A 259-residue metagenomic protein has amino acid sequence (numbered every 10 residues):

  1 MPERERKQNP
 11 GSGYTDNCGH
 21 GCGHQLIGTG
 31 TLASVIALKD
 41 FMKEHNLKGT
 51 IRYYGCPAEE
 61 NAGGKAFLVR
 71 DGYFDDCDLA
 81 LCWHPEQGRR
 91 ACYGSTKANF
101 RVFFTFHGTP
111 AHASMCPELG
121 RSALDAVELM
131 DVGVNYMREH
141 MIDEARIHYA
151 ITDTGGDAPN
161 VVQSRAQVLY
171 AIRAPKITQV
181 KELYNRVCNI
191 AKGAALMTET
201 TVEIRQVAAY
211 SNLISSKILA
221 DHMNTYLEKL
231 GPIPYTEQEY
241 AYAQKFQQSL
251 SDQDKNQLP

Functional and structural regions predicted by a protein language model:
P2-G19, Q25-L26, M42-Q163, R173: Histidine/acidic-residue-rich, glycine-tolerant segments that coordinate divalent metal ions
G21-L38: Active-site alpha-helical elements of protease catalytic centers
G28-L32, L124, S216, A220: Short alpha-helical patches at coil-to-helix transitions and adjacent helical residues in well-structured domains
T31, K65-F67, P117, K181-Y184 (+1 more regions): Conserved strand-to-helix beginnings and helix N-cap segments that scaffold or border functional pockets
A33-D40, L129, T225: Residue-level signal for well-ordered alpha-helical scaffold segments within enzymatic catalytic domains
E128-P259: Metal-dependent amide/peptide-bond hydrolase catalytic core, centered on the "pita-bread" metallohydrolase fold
